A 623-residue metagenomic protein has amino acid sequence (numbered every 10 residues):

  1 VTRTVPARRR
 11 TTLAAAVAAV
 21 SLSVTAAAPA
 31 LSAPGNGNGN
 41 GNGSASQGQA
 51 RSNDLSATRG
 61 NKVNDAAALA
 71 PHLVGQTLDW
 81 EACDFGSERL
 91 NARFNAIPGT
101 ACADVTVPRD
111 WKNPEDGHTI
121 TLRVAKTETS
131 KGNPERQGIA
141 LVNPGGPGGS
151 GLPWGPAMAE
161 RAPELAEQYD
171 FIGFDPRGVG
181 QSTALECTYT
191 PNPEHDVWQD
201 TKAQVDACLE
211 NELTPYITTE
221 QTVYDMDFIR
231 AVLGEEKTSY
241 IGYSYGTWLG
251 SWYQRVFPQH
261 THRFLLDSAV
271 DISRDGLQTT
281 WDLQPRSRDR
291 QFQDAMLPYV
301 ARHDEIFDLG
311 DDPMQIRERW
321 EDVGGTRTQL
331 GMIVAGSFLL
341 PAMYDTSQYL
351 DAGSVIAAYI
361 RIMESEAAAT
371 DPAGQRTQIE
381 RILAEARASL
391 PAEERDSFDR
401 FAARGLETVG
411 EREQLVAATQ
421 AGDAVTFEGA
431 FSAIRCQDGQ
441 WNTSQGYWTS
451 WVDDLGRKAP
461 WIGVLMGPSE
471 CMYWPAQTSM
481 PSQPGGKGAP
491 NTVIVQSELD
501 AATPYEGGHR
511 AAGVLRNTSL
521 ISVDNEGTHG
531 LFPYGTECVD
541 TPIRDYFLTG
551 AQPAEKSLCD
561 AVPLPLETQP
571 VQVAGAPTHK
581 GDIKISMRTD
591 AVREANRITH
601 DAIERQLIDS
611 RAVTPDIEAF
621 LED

Functional and structural regions predicted by a protein language model:
R3-A15, A28-H195, I316, Y473-S479 (+2 more regions): Catalytic-loop region of hydrolases
T58, P71-H72, Q315-A489, L558 (+2 more regions): Alpha/beta-hydrolase fold active-site neighborhood
G178-H195, Q199, A203-E212, D275 (+1 more regions): Glycine-rich "HGGG/HGxG" loop immediately N-terminal to the catalytic nucleophile of the alpha/beta-hydrolase
N192-Q199, W252-Q315, L350-L390: A catalytic-pocket lid/entrance helix-loop region that shapes and gates access to the active site across common
V223-K237: Conserved acidic catalytic loop of the alpha/beta-hydrolase fold
G488, V493-Q496: Short beta-strand/loop motif that positions the catalytic acidic residue of the alpha/beta-hydrolase fold
A501-E506: Conserved alpha/beta-hydrolase "acid-adjacent" motif
D524-L531: Histidine-bearing beta->alpha loop at or near hydrolase active sites
